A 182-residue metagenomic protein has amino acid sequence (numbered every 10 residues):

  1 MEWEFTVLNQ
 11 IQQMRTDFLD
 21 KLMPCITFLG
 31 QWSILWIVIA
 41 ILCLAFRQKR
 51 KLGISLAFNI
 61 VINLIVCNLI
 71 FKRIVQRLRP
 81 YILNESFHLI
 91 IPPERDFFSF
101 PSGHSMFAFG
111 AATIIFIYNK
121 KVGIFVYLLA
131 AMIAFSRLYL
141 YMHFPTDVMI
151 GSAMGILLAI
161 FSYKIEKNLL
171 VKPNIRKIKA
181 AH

Functional and structural regions predicted by a protein language model:
M1-I34, N68-R95, R176-H182: N-terminal transmembrane-helix/juxtamembrane module of multi-pass inner/ER membrane proteins
M14, A45-K49, L69, R73-I82 (+3 more regions): Membrane-interface elements of multi-pass transporters and channels
F18-L19, Q48-G53, Y118-F125: Membrane-helix interface segments
T27-F46, I115: Hydrophobic alpha-helical transmembrane segments
I39-C67: Interfacial segments of alpha-helical transmembrane regions
L42, I62, V66, I70-F71 (+2 more regions): Alpha-helical membrane-inserting segments
F58-K72, I124-R137: Small-polar-interrupted transmembrane alpha-helices in polytopic inner-membrane proteins
H88-H182: Membrane-embedded catalytic cores of phosphoryl/pyrophosphoryl-handling enzymes
